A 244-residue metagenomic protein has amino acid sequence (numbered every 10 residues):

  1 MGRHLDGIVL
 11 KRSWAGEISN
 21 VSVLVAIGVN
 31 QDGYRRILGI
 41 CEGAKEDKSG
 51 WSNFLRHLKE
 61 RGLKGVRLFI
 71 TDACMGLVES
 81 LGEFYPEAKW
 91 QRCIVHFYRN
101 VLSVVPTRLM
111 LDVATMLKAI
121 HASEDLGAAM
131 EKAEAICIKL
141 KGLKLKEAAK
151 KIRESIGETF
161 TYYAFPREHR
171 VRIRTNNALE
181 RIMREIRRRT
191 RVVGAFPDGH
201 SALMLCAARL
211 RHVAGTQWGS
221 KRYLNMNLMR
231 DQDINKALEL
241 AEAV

Functional and structural regions predicted by a protein language model:
M1-I70, M75, E79, F84-E87 (+2 more regions): RNase H-like nuclease fold core
G2, N20, K48-S52, T71-V78 (+7 more regions): Amphipathic alpha-helical transducer elements in NTP-driven molecular machines
E17, Q31, I37, C41-W51 (+8 more regions): A detector of single, family-specific signature residues that are central to catalytic or substrate-handling motifs
V21, K45, L111, V193-A195 (+1 more regions): A short hydrophobic/aromatic micro-motif that marks alpha-helical segments and, especially, helix-coil
K59, L63, G82-P86, L102 (+6 more regions): Hydrophobic/aromatic-lined pockets within catalytic cores
L68-M75, S80-M116: Conserved beta-strand -> loop -> alpha-helix junction used to position metal-binding or nucleic-acid-contacting
A119-V244: Acidic/histidine-rich catalytic cores and adjacent linkers of DNA breakage/strand-transfer/modification proteins
